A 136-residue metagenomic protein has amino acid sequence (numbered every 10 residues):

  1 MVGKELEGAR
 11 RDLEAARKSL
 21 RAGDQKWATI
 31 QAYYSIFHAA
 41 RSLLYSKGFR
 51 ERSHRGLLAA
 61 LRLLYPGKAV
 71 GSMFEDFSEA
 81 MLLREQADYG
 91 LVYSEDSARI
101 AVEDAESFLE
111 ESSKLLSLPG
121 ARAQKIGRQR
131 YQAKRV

Functional and structural regions predicted by a protein language model:
M1-V136: Terminal alpha-helical segments
